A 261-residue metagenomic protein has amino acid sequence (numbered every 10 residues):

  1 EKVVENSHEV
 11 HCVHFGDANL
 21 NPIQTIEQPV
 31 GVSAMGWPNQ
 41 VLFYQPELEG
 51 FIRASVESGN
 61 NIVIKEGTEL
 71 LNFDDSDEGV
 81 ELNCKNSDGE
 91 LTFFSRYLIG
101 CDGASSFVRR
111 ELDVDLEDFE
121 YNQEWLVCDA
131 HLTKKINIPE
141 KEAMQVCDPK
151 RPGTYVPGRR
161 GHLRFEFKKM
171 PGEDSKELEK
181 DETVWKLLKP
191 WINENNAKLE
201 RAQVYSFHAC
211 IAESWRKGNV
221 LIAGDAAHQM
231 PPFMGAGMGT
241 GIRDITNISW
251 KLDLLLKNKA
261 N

Functional and structural regions predicted by a protein language model:
E1-E57, D74, V146-C147, V156-G158: Active-site-adjacent segment of FAD-dependent monooxygenases/related oxidoreductases
V13, I62-V63, T68, V220: Short, conserved active-site loop motifs that form the nucleotide-linked donor/cofactor pocket
I23, E90-T92, P152: Short, mixed charged/polar active-site loops that provide acid/base catalysis or chelate metal/phosphate cofactors
I52, G100, L199, Y205-N261: Conserved mid-domain beta->alpha element of the FAD-binding
A54, D77, Y97, C101-F207: Conserved FAD-binding catalytic core of PHBH/FMO-like flavoproteins
S58, G89, P190-N195, L254-N261: Secondary-structure transition/capping motifs at alpha-helix termini and the adjoining loop/turn into the next element
E66-E81, Q203-Y205: A conserved short coil-to-beta-strand element within the FAD-binding core of flavoproteins
S87-Y97, C101, K217: Core beta-strand elements of the Rossmann-like FAD/NAD(P) dinucleotide-binding domain in flavoenzyme oxidoreductases
